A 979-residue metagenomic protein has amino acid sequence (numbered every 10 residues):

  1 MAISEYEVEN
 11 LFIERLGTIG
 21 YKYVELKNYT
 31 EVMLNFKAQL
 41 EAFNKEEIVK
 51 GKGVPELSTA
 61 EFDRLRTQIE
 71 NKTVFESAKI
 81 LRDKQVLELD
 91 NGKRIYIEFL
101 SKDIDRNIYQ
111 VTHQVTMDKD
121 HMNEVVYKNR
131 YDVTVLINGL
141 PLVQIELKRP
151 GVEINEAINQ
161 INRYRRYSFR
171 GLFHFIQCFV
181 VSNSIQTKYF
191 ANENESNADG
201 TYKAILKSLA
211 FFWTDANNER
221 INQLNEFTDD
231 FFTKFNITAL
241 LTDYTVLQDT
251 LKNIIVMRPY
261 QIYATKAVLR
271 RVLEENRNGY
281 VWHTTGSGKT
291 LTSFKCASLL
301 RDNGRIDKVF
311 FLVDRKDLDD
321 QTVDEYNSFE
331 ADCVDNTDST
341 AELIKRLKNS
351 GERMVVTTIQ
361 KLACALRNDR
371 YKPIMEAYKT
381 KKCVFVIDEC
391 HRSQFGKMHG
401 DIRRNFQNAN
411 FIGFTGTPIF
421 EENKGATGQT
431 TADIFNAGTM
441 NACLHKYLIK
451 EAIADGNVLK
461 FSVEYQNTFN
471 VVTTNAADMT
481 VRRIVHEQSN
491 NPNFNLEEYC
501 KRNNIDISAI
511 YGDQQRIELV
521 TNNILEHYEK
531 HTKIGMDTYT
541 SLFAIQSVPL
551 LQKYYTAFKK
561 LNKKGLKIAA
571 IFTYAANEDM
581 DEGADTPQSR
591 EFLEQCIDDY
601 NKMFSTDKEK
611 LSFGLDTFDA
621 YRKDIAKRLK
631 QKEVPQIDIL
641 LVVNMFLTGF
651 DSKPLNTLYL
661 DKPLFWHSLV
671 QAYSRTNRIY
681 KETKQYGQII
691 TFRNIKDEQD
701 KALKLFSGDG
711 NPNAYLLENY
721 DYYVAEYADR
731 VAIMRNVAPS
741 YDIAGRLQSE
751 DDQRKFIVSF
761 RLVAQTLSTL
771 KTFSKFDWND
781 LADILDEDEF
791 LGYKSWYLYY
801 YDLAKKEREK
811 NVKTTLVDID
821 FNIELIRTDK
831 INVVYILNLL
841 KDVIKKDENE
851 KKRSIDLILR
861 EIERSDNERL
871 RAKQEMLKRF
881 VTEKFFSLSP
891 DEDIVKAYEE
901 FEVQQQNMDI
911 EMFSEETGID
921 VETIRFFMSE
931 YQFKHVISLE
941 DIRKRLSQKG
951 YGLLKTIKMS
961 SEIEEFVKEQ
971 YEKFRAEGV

Functional and structural regions predicted by a protein language model:
A2-K308, D317, Q321-C333, S350-R353 (+5 more regions): ATP-dependent helicase/translocase motor core
E14, L57-S58, R277, D302 (+6 more regions): Catalytic cores and motor modules of nucleic-acid processing enzymes
R163-S168, R392-N410, T676: Short, conserved "post-DEAD/DEAH" coupling segment immediately C-terminal to helicase motif II within the SF2/RecA-like
I221-Q223, K424-T538, Y555-N562: Interdomain helical connector at the RecA1-RecA2 junction of SF1/SF2 helicase-like NTPases
T284-T285, E389-R392, N405-K424: Conserved helicase ATPase motor motifs in RecA-like P-loop NTPase domains
R353, N503-I639: Conserved C-terminal RecA-like helicase domain
M354-I387, R392-D401, V642-N644: Conserved RecA-like ASCE ATPase "motif II neighborhood" in helicase/translocase motors
K361, V384, Y574-L716: Conserved RecA-like P-loop NTPase helicase motor core
